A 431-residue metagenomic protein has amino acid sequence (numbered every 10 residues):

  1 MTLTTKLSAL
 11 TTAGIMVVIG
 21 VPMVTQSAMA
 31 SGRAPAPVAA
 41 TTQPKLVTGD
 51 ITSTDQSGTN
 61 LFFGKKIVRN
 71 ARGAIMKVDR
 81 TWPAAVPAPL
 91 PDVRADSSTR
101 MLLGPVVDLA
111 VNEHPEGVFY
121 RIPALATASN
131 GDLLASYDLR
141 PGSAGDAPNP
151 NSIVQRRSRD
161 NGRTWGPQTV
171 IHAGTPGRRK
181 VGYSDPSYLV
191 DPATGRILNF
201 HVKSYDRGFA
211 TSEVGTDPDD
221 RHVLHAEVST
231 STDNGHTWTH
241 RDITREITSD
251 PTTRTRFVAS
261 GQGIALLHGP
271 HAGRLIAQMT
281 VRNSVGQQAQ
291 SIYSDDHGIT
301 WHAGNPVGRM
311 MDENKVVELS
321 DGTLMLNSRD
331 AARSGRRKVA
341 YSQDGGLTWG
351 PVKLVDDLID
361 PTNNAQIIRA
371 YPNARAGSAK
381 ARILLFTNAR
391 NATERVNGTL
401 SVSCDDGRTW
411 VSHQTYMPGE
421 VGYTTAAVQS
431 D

Functional and structural regions predicted by a protein language model:
M1-S31: Secretory targeting and sorting signals
T2, K6-A9, A28, K45 (+6 more regions): Acidic/proline-rich low-complexity IDRs
T5, A9-T12, T25, T48 (+3 more regions): Generic detector of low-complexity/intrinsically disordered segments and short hydrophobic N-terminal stretches
S27-A95: Low-complexity, acidic Ser/Thr/Pro-rich repeat tracts that form intrinsically disordered stalk/linker regions of very
W82-D431: Asp-box/BNR beta-propeller blade signature and adjacent active/binding-site loops in extracellular glycan-interacting
